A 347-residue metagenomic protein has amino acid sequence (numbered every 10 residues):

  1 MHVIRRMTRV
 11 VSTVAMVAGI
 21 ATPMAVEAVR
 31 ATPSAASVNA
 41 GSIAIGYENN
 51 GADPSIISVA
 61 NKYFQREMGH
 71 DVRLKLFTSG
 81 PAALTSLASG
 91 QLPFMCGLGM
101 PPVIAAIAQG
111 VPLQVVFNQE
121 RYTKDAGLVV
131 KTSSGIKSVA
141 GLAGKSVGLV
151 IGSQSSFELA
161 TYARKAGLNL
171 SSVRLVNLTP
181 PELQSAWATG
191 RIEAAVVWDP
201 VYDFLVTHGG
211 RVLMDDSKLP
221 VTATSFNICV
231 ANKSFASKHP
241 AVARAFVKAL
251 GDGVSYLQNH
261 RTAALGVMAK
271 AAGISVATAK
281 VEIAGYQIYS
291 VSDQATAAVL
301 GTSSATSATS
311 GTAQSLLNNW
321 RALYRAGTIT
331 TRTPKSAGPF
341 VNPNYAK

Functional and structural regions predicted by a protein language model:
M1-S42, K347: Short, low-complexity disordered leader/linker segments with a strong preference for bacterial N-terminal type II
P33-N169, R174-N177, E193: Short, glycine-/small- and polar/acidic-enriched structural segments that line small-molecule recognition paths
K62, R66, T85, S89 (+13 more regions): Solvent-exposed, polar/charged alpha-helical surfaces in well-ordered, non-transmembrane soluble domains, broadly
E67-M68, Q91, C96-G99, I107 (+9 more regions): Sec/Tat-exported extracytoplasmic proteins
P101, V176, P181-A272: Pocket-lining segment of extracytoplasmic ligand-binding domains
L170-V173, G273-A284, I329-A337: Short, surface-exposed acidic
K238-A326: Secondary-structure end/capping motifs
L316-K347: Conserved C-terminal helix/tail region of periplasmic/extracytoplasmic solute-binding proteins
